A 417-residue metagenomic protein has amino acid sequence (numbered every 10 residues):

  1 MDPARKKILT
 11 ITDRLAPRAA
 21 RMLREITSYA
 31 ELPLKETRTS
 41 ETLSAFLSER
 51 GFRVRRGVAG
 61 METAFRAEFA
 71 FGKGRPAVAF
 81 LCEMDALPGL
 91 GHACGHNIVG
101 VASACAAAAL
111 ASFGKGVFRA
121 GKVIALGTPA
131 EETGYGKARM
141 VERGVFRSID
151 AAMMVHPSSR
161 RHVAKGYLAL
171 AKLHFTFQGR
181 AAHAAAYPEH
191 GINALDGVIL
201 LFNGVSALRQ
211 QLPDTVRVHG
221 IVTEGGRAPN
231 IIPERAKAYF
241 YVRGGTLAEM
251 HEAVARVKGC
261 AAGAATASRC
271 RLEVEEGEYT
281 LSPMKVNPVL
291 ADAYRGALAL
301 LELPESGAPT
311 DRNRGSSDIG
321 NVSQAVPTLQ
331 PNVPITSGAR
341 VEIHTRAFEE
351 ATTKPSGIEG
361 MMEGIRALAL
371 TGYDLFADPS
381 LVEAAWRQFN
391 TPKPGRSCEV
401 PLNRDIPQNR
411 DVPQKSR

Functional and structural regions predicted by a protein language model:
D2-V123: Acidic/His- and Gly-rich active-site-bordering loop/insert found across diverse amide/peptide-bond hydrolases
P3, I199-R417: Metal-dependent amide/peptide-bond hydrolase catalytic core, centered on the "pita-bread" metallohydrolase fold
T27-Y29, D85, H92, H96 (+5 more regions): Histidine-centered active-site/metal-ligand motif
L34, R75, G89, V101 (+5 more regions): Residues that form or flank phosphate/diphosphate-binding pockets in enzymes that use nucleotide phosphates
T63-E68, D85-A93, N97-I98, A106 (+3 more regions): Histidine/acidic-residue-rich, glycine-tolerant segments that coordinate divalent metal ions
F71-E83, A164-F177, T336-R346: Acidic-glycine-rich active-site phosphate/pyrophosphate-binding loop
V78, L126, A151-M153, P327-P331: Hydrophobic/aromatic beta-strand patches that form the interior of the parallel beta-sheet core in alpha/beta enzyme
